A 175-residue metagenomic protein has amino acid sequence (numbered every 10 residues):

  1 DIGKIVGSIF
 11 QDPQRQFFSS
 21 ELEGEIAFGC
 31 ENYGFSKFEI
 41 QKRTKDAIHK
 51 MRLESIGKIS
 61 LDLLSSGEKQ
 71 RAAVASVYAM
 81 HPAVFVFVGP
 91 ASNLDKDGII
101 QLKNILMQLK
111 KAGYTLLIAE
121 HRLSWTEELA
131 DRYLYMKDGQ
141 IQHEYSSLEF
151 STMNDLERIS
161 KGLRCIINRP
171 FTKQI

Functional and structural regions predicted by a protein language model:
F38-I56: Conserved ABC ATPase "signature" region
S60-L64, E68: Conserved ABC ATPase signature
V74: Hydrophobic anchor residue at the start of the ABC signature
F85-G89: Catalytic Walker B motif of ABC-type/P-loop ATPase nucleotide-binding domains
E120-H121: H-loop/switch region of ABC-family ATPase nucleotide-binding domains
T126-E128: A short, surface-exposed alpha-helical micro-motif characterized by mixed small hydrophobic and charged/polar residues
